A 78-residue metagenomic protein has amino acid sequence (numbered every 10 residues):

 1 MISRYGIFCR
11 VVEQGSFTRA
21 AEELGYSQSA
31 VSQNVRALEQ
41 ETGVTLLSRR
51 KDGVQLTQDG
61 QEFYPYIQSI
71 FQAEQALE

Functional and structural regions predicted by a protein language model:
M1-I7, Q28, G60: The N-cap/first-turn positions of alpha helices within or immediately adjacent to helix-turn-helix DNA-binding domains
G6, T18, S32-N34, S48: Base-recognition residues in the alpha-helical recognition helix of bacterial helix-turn-helix
F8, A20-A21, T57-G60: Hydrophobic two-helix hairpin corresponding to the core of helix-turn-helix DNA-binding domains
R10-G25: Short helix-boundary/capping micro-motifs
E22, Q33, Q40: Alpha-helical residues within the helix-turn-helix
S27, N34-A37: Residues within the DNA-recognition helix of helix-turn-helix
E39-L56: A short LG(V/I)-centered, amphipathic sequence patch enriched for acidic residue(s) preceding the LG motif
E41-T42, F63-E78: Alpha-helical linker/hinge and terminal dimerization helices associated with HTH transcriptional regulators
